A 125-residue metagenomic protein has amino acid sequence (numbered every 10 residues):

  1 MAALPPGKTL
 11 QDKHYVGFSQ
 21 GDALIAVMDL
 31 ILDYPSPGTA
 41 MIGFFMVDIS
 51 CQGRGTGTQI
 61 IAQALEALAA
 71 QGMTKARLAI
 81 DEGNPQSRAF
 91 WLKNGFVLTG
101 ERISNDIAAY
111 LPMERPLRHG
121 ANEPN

Functional and structural regions predicted by a protein language model:
M1-S50, I61-Q63, A67, Q71 (+3 more regions): Acetyl-CoA-dependent GNAT
P37-T39, K75, A108-Y110: A generic structural signal for beta-strand entry/edge sites
G53-T58: Glycine-rich acyl-CoA binding loop
L78-R88, S104-A109: Conserved beta-strand-loop-alpha-helix junction that forms the acyl-donor binding cleft
L92-E101: Conserved acetyl-CoA-binding loop of GNAT-fold acetyltransferases
